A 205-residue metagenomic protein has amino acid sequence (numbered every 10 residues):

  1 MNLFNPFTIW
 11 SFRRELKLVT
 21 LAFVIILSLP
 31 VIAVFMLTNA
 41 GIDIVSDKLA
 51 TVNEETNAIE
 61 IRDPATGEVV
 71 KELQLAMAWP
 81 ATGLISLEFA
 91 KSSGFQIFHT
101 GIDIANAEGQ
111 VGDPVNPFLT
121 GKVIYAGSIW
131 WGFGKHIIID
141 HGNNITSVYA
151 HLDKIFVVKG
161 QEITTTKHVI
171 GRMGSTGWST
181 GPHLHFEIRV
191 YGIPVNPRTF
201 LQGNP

Functional and structural regions predicted by a protein language model:
M1-A65: N-terminal secretion targeting segments of exported proteins
D43-G134: Surface-exposed, glycine-biased beta-strand/turn segments
G101, H151, H183-E187: Histidine-centered divalent metal-coordination motifs
G109-V111, V157, G181: Short, small/polar residue-rich loop motifs at catalytic or cofactor-binding pockets
V111, N143-T146, I193: Short acidic/polar mixed-charge low-complexity motifs
P114-Y125, V157-M173: Short, well-structured beta-strand-loop connectors
P117-F156, P182: Zn2+-dependent peptidoglycan hydrolase active-site motif and core
K135-H141, E162-P205: Conserved, short, structured surface segments that act as functional micro-motifs
